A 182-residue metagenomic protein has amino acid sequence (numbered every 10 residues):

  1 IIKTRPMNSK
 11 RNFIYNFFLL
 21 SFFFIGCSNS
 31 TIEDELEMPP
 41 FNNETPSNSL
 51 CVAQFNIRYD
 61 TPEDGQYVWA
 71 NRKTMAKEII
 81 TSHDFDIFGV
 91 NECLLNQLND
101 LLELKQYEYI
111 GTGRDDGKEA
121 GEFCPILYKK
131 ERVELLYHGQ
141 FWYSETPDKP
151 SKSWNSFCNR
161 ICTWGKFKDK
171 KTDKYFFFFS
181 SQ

Functional and structural regions predicted by a protein language model:
I1-P6: Short, Lys/Arg-enriched N-terminal segments with co-localized hydrophobic residues within the first ~10-30 amino acids
M7-F17: Bacterial N-terminal signal peptides that target proteins for export
K10-R11, R58, R72-K73, K129 (+1 more regions): Basic side chains
I14-Y15, F24-L104, R114-E122: N-terminal, active-site-proximal structural segment of metallo-dependent hydrolase catalytic domains
F41, I87-Y175: Structured beta-strand-rich core segments of catalytic domains in phosphoester-bond hydrolases
P46-S49, A70-T74, N155-I161, Y175-F177: Glycine-rich, flexible loop segments associated with nucleotide phosphate handling
S49-P62, L136-F141, W164, Y175-Q182: Active-site-proximal beta-strand elements of phosphoester/diester hydrolases
